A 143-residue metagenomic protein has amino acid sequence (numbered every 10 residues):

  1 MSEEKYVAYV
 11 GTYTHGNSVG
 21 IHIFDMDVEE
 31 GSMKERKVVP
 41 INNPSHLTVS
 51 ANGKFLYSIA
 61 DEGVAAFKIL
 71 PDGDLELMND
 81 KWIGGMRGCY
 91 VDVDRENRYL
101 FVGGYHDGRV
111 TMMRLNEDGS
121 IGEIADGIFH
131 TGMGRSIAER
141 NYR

Functional and structural regions predicted by a protein language model:
M1-H15, G20-D25: An edge-strand/N-cap motif at the start of beta-rich repeat modules
S2-E4, V49-G53, V93-N97: Residue-level detector of Asp-centered blade-edge/turn motifs that repeat once per structural unit in beta-propeller
Y9-Y13, I59-A60, G104: Recurrent small/Gly-Pro-centered beta-turn motifs in extracellular repeat architectures
T14-N17, G63-V64, H106-R109: Short glycine/acidic-enriched loop and turn motifs that connect beta-strands
I23-D25, A66-K68, M112-R114: Conserved blade-register residue in beta-propeller folds
D27-E29, I69-G73, N116-D118: Short loop/turn segments that connect beta-strands within beta-propeller blades
L75-R143: Asp-box/WD-like beta-propeller blade repeats and closely related beta-sheet repeat scaffolds
